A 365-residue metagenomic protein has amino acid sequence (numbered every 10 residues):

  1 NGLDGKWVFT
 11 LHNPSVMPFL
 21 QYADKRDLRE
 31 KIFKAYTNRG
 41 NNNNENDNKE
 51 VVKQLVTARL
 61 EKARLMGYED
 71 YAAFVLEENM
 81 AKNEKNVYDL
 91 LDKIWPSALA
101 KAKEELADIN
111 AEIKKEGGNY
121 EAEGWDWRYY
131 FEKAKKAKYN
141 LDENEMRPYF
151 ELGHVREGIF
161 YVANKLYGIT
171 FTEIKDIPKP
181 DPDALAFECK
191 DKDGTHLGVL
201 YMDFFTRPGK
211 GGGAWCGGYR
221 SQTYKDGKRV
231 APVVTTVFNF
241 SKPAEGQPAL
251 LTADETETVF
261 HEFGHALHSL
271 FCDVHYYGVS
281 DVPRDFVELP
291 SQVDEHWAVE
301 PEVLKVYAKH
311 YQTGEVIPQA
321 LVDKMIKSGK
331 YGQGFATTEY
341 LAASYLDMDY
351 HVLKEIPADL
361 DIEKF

Functional and structural regions predicted by a protein language model:
N1-T10, K53, A58, R64-N239 (+2 more regions): Active-site-proximal, well-structured secondary-structure segments within enzyme catalytic domains
L3, N13, N42, N46: Substrate/cofactor-recognition hotspot
K6-F9, M17-Y22, K31, Y68: Propeptide (latency) domains of metzincin metalloproteases
Y22-R39, E78: Short, charge-rich amphipathic alpha-helices with coiled-coil/heptad character
T37, S241-A244, G264, H268-H275 (+3 more regions): Hydrophobic alpha-helix feature that most strongly marks membrane-spanning transmembrane helices and their immediate
N44, N48, P148, L152 (+2 more regions): Alpha-helix N-cap/helix-initiation motif
L60-G67, A163, K242, Q247-L270 (+1 more regions): Active-site recognition of the HExxH zinc-binding catalytic motif
C272-D294, V299: The catalytic-center signature of Zn2+-dependent metalloproteases
